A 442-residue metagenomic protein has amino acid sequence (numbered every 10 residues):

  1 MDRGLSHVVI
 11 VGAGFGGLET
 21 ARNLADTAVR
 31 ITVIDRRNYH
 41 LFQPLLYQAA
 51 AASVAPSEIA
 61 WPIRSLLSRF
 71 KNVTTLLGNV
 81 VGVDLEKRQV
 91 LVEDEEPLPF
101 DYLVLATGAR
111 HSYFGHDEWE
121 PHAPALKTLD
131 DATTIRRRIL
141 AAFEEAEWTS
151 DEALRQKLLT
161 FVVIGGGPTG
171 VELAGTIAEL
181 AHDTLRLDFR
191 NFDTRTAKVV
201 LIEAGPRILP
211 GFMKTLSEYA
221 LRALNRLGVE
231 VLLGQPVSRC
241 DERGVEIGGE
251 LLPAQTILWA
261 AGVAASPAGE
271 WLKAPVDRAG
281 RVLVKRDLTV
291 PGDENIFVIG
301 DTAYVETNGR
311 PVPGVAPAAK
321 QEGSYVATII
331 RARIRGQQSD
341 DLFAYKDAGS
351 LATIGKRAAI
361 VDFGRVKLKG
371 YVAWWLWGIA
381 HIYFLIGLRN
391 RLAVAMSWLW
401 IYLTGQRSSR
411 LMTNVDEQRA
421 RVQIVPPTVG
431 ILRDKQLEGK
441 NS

Functional and structural regions predicted by a protein language model:
M1-L76, V81, F161, P168-F212 (+2 more regions): Beta1-alpha1 glycine-rich phosphate/pyrophosphate-binding loop at the start of Rossmann-like nucleotide-binding domains
M1-S6, V73-V162, L180-H182, I247 (+1 more regions): FAD-binding core/adjacent interface of flavoenzyme oxidoreductases
G4-L5, A327-S442: C-terminal, flexible cofactor-proximal segment of oxidoreductases
V9-V11, L98-G108, V237, P253-V263 (+1 more regions): Short hydrophobic core segments
F70-G82, A178-R286, V290-G292, Q338: A Rossmann-like FAD-binding core segment of flavoenzymes
P121-D151, R243-E246, L251-Q321, T328: FAD-site-proximal beta/loop scaffold in flavoenzymes
R155-F212, L216-Y219, E230-L232, G314-L342 (+1 more regions): Rossmann-like dinucleotide-binding core of oxidoreductases
